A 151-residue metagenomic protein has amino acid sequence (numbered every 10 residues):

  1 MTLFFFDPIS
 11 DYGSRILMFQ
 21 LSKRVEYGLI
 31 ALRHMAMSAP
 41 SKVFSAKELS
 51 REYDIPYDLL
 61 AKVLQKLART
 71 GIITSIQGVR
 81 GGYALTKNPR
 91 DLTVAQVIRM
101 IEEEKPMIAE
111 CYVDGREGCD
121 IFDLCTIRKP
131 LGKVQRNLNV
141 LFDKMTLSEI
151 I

Functional and structural regions predicted by a protein language model:
M1-L17: Short, intrinsically disordered or compositionally biased N-terminal tails of bacterial proteins
F19, K23, L29, R33-I55: N-terminal helix-turn-helix DNA-binding core of bacterial DNA-binding proteins
R51, A68-R69: Alpha-helical residues within the helix-turn-helix
D58: Key DNA-contact positions within bacterial/archaeal DNA-binding proteins
L64-Q65: Short, hydrophobic-biased segments on the C-terminal half of alpha helices that form "recognition helices"
R69-I72, M100: Residue cluster at the C-terminal edge of the helix-turn-helix DNA-binding motif
G71-L85: Beta-hairpin "wing" of winged helix-turn-helix
T86-I151: Non-DNA-binding regulatory cores of transcription-related proteins, predominantly C-terminal effector-binding
